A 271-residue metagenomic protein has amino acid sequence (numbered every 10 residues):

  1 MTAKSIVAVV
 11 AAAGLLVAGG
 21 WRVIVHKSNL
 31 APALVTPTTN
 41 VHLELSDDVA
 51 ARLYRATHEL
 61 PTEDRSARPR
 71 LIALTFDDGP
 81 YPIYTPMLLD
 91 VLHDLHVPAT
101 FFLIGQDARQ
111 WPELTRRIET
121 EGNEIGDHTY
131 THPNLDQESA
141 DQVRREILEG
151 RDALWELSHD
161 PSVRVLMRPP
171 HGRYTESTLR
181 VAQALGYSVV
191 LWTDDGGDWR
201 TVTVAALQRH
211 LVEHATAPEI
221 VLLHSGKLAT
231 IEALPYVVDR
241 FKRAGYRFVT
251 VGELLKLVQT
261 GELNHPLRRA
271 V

Functional and structural regions predicted by a protein language model:
M1-L74, Y81-D94, R116, V237-R240 (+1 more regions): N-terminal pre-catalytic segment of deacetylase/amide-hydrolase enzymes
P69-I72, P82-Y84, H93-L222, G226 (+2 more regions): Metal-dependent polysaccharide deacetylase catalytic core of the NodB/CE4 family, i.e., the active-site-bearing domain
P86, E176, R180, I231-P235 (+1 more regions): Alpha-helical elements of the RecA-like P-loop NTPase motor core of helicases
T216-G252: Catalytic grooves of carbohydrate-active enzymes
